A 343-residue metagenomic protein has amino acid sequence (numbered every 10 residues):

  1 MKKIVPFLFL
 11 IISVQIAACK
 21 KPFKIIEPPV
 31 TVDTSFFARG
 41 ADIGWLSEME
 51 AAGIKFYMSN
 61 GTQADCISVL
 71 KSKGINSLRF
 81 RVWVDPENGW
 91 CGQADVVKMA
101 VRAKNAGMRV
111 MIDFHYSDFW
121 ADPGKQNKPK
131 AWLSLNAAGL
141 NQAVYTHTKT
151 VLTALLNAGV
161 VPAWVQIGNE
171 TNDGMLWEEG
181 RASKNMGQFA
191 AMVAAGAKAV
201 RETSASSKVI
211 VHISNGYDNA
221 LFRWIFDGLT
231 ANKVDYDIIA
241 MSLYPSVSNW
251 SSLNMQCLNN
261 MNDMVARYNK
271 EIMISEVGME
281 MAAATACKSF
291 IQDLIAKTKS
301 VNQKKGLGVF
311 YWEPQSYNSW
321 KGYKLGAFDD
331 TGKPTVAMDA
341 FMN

Functional and structural regions predicted by a protein language model:
I4-S13: Sec-dependent N-terminal signal peptides
V14-D33: Bacterial Sec-dependent N-terminal signal peptides
V30-R109, H115-V144, T150, Q166 (+1 more regions): N-terminal substrate-binding region of glycoside hydrolase catalytic domains
V32-S35, D65-G74, K98-R109, T153-V160 (+4 more regions): Acidic (Asp/Glu)-rich catalytic clusters
F36-G40, N76-R79, G107-M111, V161-Q166 (+4 more regions): Structural preference for beta-strand elements that scaffold enzyme active sites
I43-L46, W83-D85, H115-F119, I167-N172 (+4 more regions): Active-site beta-loop-alpha junctions enriched in small/polar residues
A51-K55, D263-N269, M281-N343: Aromatic-rich peripheral "rim/lid" segments of glycoside hydrolase catalytic domains that contact and position glycan
G92-V97, V101, D122-G228, V234-Y236 (+3 more regions): Active-site cleft segment of glycoside hydrolase catalytic domains centered on the general acid/base Glu
